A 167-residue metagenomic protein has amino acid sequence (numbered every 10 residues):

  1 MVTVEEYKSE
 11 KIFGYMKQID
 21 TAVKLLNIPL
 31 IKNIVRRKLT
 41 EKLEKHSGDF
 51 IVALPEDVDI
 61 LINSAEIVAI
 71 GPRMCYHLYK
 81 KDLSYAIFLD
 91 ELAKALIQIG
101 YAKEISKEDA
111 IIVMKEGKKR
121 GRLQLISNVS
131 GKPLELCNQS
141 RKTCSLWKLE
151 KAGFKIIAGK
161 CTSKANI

Functional and structural regions predicted by a protein language model:
M1-E91: General detector of N-terminal leader/presequence modules that precede the first folded domain
P55-D57, R122-L125, K151: Glycine-rich, charged/polar anion/phosphate-binding loops that engage phosphate groups from diverse ligands
V58-S64, E116, N128-S130: A general structural signal for short secondary-structure junctions and capping/turn motifs
Y79-K80, L134-L136, S145-K148: Short acidic/glycine-rich loop or secondary-structure boundary segments that cap or lie
L92-A95, K142-I156: Iron-sulfur (Fe-S) cluster-binding segments and ferredoxin-like electron-carrier domains, especially [2Fe-2S]
K94-V129, L136-S140: Compact structured core domains
L125-G131, A152-I167: Ferredoxin-like iron-sulfur electron-transfer modules
E135-C144, T162-I167: Cysteine-centered iron-sulfur cluster-binding motifs in ferredoxin-type domains/subunits of redox enzymes
